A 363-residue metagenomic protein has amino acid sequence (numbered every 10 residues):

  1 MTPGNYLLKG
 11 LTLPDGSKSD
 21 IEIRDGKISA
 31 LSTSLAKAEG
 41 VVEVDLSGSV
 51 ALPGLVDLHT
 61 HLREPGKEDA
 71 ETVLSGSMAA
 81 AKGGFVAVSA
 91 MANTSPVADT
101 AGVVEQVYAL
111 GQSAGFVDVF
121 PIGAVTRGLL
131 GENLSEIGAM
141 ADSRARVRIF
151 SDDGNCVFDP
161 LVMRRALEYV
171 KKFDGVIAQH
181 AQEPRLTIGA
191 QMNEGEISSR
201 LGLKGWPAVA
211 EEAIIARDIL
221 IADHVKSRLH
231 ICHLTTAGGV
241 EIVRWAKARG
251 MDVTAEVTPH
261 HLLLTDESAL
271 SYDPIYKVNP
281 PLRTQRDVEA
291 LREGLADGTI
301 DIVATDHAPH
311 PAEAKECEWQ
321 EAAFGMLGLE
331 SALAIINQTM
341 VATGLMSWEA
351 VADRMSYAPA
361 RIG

Functional and structural regions predicted by a protein language model:
M1-P53: Histidine-rich, glycine-flanked metal-binding segment
L11, G26, G48, H59 (+12 more regions): Divalent metal-coordination and catalytic microenvironments
L46-A114: Metal-associated gating/positioning segment near the N- to mid-region
L58-E71, A92-T94, F120-N133, G154 (+1 more regions): Active-site mouth loops of central-metabolism enzymes
D69-S77, L129-M140, R217: Short, acidic/polar
A109-V125: A glycine-rich helix N-cap at a beta->alpha junction
L134-V303: Histidine/acidic residue-rich metal-binding segments in metalloenzymes
R200-R228, I275, A296, I302 (+1 more regions): His/Asp/Glu-enriched, well-ordered alpha-helical/loop segment that forms or immediately abuts the divalent-metal
